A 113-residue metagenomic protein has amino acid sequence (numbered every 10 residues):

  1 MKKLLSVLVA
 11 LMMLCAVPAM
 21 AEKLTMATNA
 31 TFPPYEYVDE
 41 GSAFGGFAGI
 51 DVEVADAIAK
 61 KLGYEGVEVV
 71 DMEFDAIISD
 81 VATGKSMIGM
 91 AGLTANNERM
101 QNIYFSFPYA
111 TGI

Functional and structural regions predicted by a protein language model:
M1-L8: Positively charged n-region of N-terminal signal peptides that target proteins for export
L8-A16: Bacterial N-terminal signal peptides
C15, S79, F105-S106: Short, flexible, glycine/charge-rich loop motifs used to bind or transfer phosphoryl groups or to couple energy/partner
V17-A21: Sec/Tat signal peptide C-region and signal peptidase I cleavage site
E22-L93: Extracytoplasmic small-molecule ligand-binding "clamshell" domains of the periplasmic binding protein/Venus flytrap
K23, G112-I113: Conserved catalytic motifs of the protein kinase core domain
N97-G112: Ligand-binding "clamshell"
